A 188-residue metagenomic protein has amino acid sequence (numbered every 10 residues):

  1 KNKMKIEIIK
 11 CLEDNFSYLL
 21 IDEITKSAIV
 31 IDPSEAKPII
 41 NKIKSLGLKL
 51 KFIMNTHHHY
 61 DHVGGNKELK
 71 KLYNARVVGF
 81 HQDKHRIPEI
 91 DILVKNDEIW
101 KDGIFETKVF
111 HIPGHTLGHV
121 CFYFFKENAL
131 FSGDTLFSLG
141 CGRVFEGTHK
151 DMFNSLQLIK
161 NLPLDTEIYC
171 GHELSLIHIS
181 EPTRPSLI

Functional and structural regions predicted by a protein language model:
M4-K49, F122-G133, L139: Conserved beta-strand hairpin/beta-sheet module of binuclear metal-dependent hydrolase folds, prominently
I9, L20, N96-G103, H172: Short acidic-hydrophobic surface loop/beta-edge motif
E13, A28, E35-K108: Active-site HxH/HxHxD metal-binding segment of metal-dependent hydrolases
L19, I99-F125, A129, N161: Core dinuclear metal-dependent hydrolase active-site scaffold
P33-E35, H58, Q82-D83, H115-T116 (+4 more regions): Active-site metal-binding loops of divalent metal-dependent hydrolases
I53-V63, F110-G118, Y169-S175: Histidine-centered catalytic micro-motifs
E146-C170: An active-site-proximal "capping" alpha-helix that borders the catalytic cofactor pocket
I177-I188: Single conserved hydrophobic/aromatic residue that forms the stacking wall/gate of nucleotide- or nucleobase-binding
